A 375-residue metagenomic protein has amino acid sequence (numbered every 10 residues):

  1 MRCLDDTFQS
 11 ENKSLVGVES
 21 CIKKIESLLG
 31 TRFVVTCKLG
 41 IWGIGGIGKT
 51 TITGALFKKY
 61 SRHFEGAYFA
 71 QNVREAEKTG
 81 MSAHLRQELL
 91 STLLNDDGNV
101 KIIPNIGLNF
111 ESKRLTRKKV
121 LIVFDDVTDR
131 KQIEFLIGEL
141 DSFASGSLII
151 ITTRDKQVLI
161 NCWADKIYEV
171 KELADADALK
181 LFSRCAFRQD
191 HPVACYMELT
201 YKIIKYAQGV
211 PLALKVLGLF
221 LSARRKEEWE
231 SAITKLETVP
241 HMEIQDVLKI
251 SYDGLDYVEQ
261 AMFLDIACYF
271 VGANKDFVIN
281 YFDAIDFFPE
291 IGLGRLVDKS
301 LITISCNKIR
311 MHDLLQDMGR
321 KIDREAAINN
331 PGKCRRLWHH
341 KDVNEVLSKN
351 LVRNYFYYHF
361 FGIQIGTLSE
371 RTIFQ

Functional and structural regions predicted by a protein language model:
M1-I47, T51-Y60, G66, Q71-V73 (+8 more regions): N-terminal flanking helix/linker immediately upstream of nucleotide/cofactor-binding cores
S20, K24, I47, T51-A55 (+18 more regions): Acidic, Ser/Thr-rich intrinsically disordered and amphipathic helical segments
T53-F57, M81-A83, F135-G138, L148 (+6 more regions): Short coil/turn segments at secondary-structure boundaries
Q71, F124, I151-R154: Short beta-strand/turn micro-motifs composed of small residues that flank or help shape donor/cofactor-binding pockets
E77-T79, V158-C162, M318-G319: Switch/connector loops and helix/strand junctions flanking conserved nucleotide-binding motifs in nucleotide-processing
L89-I102, E111, S145-I149, D155-A261 (+1 more regions): Non-catalytic, charged helical/coil tracts that couple and regulate nucleotide-powered enzyme cores
R114, D141-F143, V193-A194, F220-M262 (+1 more regions): Surface-exposed helical/coil interface segments that assemble multiprotein signaling complexes
K118-L121, A144-I150: Loop/turn-to-beta-strand initiation segments
